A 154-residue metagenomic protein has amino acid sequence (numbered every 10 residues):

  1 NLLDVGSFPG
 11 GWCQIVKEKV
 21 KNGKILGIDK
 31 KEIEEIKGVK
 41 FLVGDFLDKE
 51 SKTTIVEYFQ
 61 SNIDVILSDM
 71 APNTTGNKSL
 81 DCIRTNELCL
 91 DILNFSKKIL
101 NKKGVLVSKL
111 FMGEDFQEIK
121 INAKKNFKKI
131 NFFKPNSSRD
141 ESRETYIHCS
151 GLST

Functional and structural regions predicted by a protein language model:
N1-F8: Conserved class I S-adenosyl-L-methionine
F8-K21: Conserved SAM-binding loop of SAM-dependent methyltransferases across substrates and taxa, primarily the Class I
V16, I55, F95-S96, A123: Class I S-adenosylmethionine-dependent transferase superfamily signal
K21-G23, I99-V105: Short glycine-dipeptide loop
I28-T75: S-adenosyl-L-methionine
T74-T85: Glycine/threonine-rich flexible loop motifs
T85-K102: A short glycine-rich, Lys/Arg-flanked "PGG" loop and its adjoining helix->strand segment in the class I
M112-T154: Class I S-adenosyl-L-methionine
